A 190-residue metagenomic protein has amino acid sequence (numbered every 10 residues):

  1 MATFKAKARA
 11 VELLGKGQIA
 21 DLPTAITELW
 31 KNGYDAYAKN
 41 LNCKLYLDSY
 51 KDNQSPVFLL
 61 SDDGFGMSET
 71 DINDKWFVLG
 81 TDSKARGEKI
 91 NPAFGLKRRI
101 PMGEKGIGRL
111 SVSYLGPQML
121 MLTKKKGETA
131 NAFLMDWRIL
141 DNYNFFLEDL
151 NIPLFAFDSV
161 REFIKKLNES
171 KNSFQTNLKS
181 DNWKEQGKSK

Functional and structural regions predicted by a protein language model:
M1-K190: GHKL (Bergerat-fold) ATPase N-terminal catalytic module, capturing the glycine-rich phosphate-binding loop and acidic
